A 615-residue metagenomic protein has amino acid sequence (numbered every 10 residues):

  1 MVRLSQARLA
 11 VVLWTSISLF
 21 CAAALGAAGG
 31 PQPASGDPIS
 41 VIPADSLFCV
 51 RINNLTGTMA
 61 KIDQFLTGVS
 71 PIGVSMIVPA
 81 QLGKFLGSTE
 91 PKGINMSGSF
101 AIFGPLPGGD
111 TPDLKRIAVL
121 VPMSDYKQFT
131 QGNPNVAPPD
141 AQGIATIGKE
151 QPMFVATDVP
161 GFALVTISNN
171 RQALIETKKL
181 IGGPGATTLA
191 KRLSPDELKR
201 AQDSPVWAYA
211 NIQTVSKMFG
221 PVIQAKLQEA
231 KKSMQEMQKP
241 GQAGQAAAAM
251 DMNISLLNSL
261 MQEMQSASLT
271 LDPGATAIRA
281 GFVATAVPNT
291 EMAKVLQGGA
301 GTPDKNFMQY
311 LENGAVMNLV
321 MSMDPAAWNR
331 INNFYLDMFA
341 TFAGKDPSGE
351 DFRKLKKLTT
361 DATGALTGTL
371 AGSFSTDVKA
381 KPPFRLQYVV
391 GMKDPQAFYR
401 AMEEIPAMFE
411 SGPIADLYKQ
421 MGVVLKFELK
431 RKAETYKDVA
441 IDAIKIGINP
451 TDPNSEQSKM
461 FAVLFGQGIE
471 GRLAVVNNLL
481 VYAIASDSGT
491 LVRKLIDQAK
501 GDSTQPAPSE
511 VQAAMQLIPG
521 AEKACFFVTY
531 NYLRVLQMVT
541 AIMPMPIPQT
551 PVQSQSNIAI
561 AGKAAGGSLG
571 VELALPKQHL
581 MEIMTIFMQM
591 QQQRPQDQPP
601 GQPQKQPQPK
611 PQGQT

Functional and structural regions predicted by a protein language model:
M1-L9: N-terminal secretory signal peptides that target proteins for export/translocation
A10-A24: Bacterial N-terminal signal peptides
A27-G29, P450, Q467-G468, R472 (+3 more regions): Extended terminal
A28-E150, T187-T270, G274-F384, Q396-R431 (+1 more regions): Structural boundary/hinge residues at secondary-structure and domain interfaces
D113-R116, K149-P152, P383-F384, S455-E470 (+1 more regions): Short, surface-exposed coil-to-beta transition loops
I147-K231, L464-V552: A conserved glycine-rich beta-strand in the N-terminal activation segment of trypsin-fold
A362, L366, V423-Q467: Flexible, glycine/threonine-enriched loop-and-boundary segments that flank and lead into catalytic domains of large
V390-R400, Y482-I484: C-terminal substrate/ligand-recognition segments
